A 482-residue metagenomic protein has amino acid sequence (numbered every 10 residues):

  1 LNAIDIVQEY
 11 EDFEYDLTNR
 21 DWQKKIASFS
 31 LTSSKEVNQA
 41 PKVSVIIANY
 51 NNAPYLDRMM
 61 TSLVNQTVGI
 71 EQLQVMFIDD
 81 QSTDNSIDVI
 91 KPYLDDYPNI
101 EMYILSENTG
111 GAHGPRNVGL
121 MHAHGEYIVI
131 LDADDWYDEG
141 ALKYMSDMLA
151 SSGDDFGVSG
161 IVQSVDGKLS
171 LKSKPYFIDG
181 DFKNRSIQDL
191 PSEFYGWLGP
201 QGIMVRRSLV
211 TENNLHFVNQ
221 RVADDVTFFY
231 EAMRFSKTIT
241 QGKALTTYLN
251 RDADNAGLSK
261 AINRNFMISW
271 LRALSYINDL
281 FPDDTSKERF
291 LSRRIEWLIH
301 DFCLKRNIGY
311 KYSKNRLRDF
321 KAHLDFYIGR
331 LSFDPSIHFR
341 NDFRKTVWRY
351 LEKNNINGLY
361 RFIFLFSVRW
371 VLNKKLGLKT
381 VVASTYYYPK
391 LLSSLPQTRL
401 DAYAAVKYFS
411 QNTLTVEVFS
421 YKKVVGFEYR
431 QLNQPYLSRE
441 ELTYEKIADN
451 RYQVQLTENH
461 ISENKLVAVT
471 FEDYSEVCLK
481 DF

Functional and structural regions predicted by a protein language model:
N2-A27, L31, K311-F482: Membrane-interface aromatic/basic loop that binds lipid-linked glycans or pyrophosphate carriers, typified by
S28-S30, N52-Q66: Short, well-formed alpha-helical segments that are part of the catalytic scaffolds of diverse glycosyltransferases
P41-S44, Q74, T227: Cell-envelope/extracellular polymer assembly enzymes that use nucleotide-activated donors
E71-Q81, E101-L105, A133: Short beta-strand/loop segment that forms part of the nucleotide-sugar
D79-D88, T109: A conserved acidic beta->alpha catalytic loop
S106-A123: Glycine-rich, basic loop-to-helix element that forms the pyrophosphate-binding segment of sugar-nucleotide handling
R116, W136-M267, L271-R272, Y276 (+2 more regions): Donor-binding/catalytic cores of nucleotide-activated saccharide and glycerol-phosphate transferases/polymerases
I128: Short aromatic/hydrophobic "clamp" motif used to bind/position activated sugar donors
